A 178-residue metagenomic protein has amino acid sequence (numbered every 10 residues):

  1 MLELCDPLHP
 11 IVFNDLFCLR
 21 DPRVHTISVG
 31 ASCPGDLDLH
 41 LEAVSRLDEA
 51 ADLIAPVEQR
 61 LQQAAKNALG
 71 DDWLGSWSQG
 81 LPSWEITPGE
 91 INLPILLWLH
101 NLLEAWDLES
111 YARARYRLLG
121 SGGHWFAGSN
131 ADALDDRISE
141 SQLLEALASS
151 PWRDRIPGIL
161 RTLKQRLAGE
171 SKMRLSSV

Functional and structural regions predicted by a protein language model:
M1-V178: Structured C-terminal cap/extension of enzyme domains
